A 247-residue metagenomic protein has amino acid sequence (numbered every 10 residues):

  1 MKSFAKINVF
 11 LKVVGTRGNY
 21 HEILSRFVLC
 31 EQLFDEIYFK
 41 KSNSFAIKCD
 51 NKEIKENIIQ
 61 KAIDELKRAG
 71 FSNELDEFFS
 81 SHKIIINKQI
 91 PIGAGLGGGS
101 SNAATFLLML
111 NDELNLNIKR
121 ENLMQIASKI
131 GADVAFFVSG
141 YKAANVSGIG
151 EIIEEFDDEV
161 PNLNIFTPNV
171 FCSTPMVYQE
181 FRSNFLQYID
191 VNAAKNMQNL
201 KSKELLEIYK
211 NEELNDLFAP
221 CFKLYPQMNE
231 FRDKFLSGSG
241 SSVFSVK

Functional and structural regions predicted by a protein language model:
M1-A94, D112-N122, D157-D158, T167: ATP-binding N-lobe of GHMP and related small-molecule kinases
K6, Y20-I23, I59, I63 (+6 more regions): A general structural signal for well-ordered alpha-helical segments in protein cores
V9, S241-V246: Structured N-terminal alpha/beta-domain signature that marks small ligand/cofactor-binding or signaling modules
F45, I54, F137-L236, V246: Conserved, helical-rich catalytic subdomain that frames metal- and/or nucleotide-binding sites in enzyme alpha/beta
A94-M124, F136-V138: DPxDG-like acidic metal-binding loop motif
L96-G99, S237-S241: Glycine-rich beta-strand-to-loop/alpha-helix junction loops that act as flexible
